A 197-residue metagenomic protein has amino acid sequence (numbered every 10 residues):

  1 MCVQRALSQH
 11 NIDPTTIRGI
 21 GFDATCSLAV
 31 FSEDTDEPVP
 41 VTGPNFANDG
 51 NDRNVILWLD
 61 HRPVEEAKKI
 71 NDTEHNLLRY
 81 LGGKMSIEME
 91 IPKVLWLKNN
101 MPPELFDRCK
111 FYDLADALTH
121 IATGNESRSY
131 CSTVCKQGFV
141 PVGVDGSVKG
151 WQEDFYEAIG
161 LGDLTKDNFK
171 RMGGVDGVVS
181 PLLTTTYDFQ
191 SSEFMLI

Functional and structural regions predicted by a protein language model:
M1-N45, I56, R79, D107 (+1 more regions): N-terminal glycine/serine-rich phosphate-binding loop of ATP-dependent small-molecule kinases, especially carbohydrate
G21-D23, N48, P63, E90: Generic structural signal for well-ordered secondary structure
C26, R53, D116: Change "...and in nucleic-acid phosphodiester-cleaving endonucleases..." to "...and in nucleic-acid processing enzymes
L28-V30, E66, T119-I121: Short, well-ordered, mixed-charge alpha-helical segments that flank or form enzyme active sites
S32-A47, R128, S147, W151 (+1 more regions): A glycine- and small-aliphatic-rich helix-loop capping segment at beta-alpha/alpha-beta transitions that lines
D49-W58, N125, S129: Metal-dependent phosphoesterase core characteristic of DEDDh/y 3'-5' exonuclease domains
D52-I70: Short alpha-helix plus adjacent loop in nuclease-associated cores
H61, N71-I197: Gly/Ser/Thr-rich active-site cleft segment
